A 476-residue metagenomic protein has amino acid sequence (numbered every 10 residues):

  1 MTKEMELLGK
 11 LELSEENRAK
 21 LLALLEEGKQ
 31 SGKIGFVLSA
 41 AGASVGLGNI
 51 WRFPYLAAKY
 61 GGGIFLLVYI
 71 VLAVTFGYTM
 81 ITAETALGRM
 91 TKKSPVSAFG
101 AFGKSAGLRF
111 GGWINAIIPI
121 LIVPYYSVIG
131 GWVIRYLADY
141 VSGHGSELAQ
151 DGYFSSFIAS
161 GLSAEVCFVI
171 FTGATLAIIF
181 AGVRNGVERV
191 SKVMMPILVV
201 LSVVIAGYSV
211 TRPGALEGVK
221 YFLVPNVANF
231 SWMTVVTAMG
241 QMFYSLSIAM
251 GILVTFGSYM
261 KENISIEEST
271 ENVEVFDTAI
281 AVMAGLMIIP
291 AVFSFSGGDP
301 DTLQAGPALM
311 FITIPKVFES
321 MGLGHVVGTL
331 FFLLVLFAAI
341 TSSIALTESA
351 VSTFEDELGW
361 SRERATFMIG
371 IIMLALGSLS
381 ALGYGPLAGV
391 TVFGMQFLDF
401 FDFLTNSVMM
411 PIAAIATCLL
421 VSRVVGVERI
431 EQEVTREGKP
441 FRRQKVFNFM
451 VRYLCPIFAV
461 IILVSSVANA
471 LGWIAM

Functional and structural regions predicted by a protein language model:
T2-W51, M80-T85, R89-F102, A106-W113 (+2 more regions): Membrane-interface "cap" regions at the ends of multi-pass membrane proteins
A23-E26, Q30, I34, E188 (+2 more regions): Membrane-embedded translocation segments of transport machinery
L24-E27, L56-Y60, P95-I114, S127-R184 (+5 more regions): Inter-helical loop and helix-membrane interface segments of multi-pass membrane transporters/permeases
G32-L72, G257, E268-E271, V275-T278 (+1 more regions): Transmembrane helix-boundary motif of multi-pass solute transporters/channels
A57-A83, S163, M409-A413: Extracellular loop-to-transmembrane helix junctions
S97, G130-A159, Y259-N263, E268 (+4 more regions): Helix-loop-helix connectors at the membrane interface of multi-pass transporters/channels
I340-A345, T366-I369, M373-Y384, D399-E433: Hydrophobic alpha-helical segments of multi-pass membrane transport proteins
L398-L420, R442-M476: A generic transmembrane alpha-helix motif of multi-pass inner-membrane proteins
